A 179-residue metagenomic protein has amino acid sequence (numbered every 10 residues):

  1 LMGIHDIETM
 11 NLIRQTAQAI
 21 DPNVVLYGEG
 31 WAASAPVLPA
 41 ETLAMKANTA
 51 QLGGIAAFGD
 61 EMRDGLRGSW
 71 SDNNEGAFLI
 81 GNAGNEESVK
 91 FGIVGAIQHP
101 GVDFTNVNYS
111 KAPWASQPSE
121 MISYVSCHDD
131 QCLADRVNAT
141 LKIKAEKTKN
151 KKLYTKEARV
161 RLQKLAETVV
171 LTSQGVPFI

Functional and structural regions predicted by a protein language model:
L1-E29, S34: Acidic/aromatic-lined carbohydrate-recognition and catalytic surfaces of CAZymes acting on diverse glycans
N23-I179: Conserved alpha/beta catalytic core and glycan-binding cleft of carbohydrate-active enzymes
